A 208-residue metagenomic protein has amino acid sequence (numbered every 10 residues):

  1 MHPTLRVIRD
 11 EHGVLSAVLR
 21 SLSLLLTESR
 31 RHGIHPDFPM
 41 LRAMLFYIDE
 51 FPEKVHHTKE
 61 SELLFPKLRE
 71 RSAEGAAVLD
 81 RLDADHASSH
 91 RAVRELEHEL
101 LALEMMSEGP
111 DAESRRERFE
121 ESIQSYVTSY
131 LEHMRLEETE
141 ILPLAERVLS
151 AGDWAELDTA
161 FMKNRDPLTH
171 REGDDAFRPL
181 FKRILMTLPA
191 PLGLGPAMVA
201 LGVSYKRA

Functional and structural regions predicted by a protein language model:
M1-A208: Small-residue-biased structural context
